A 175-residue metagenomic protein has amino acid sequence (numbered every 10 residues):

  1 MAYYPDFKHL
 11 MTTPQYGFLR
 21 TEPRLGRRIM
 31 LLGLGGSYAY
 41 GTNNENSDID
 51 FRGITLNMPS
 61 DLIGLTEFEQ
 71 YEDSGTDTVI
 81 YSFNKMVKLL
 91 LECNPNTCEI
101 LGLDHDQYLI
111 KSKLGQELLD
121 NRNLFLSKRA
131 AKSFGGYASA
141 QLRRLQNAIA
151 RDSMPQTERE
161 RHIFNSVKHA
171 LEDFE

Functional and structural regions predicted by a protein language model:
M1-L34: Helical scaffold of the NTase/Pol beta-like nucleotidyltransferase catalytic core
K8-T12, M58, S82-K85, K113: General structural signal for secondary-structure boundaries
T21, N43-N46, I63-L65, T97-I100 (+2 more regions): General "foldedness" signal
G36-Y38: Short, well-ordered turn and helix-capping elements at secondary-structure junctions
Y40-T76: Catalytic metal-binding acidic patch
D73-E175: Conserved NTP/Mg2+-binding pocket subregion across the NTase superfamily
